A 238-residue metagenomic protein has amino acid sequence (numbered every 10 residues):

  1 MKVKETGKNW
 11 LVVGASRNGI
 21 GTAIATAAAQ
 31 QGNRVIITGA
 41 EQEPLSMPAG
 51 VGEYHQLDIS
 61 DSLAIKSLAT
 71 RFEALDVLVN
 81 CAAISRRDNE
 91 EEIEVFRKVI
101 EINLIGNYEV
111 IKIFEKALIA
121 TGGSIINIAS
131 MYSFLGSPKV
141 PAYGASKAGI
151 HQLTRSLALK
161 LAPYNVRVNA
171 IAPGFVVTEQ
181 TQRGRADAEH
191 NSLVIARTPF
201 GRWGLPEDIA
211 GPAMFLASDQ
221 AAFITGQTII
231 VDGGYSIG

Functional and structural regions predicted by a protein language model:
K2-I36: Canonical Rossmann dinucleotide-binding motif of NAD(H)/NADP(H)-dependent dehydrogenases/reductases, specifically
G19, L135, A213-M214, T225-G238: Short C-terminal tail/terminal secondary-structure segment of NAD(P)H-dependent dehydrogenase/reductase domains
A83-K98, K116, K139-A142, Q182-A186: Conserved mid-core segment of classical short-chain dehydrogenase/reductases
E92-E109, I126, I150, F200: Catalytic Tyr-X3-Lys loop
I102-A120, A158-L159, P163, S218: Amphipathic alpha-helical dimer-interface segment in Rossmann-like NAD(P)H-dependent oxidoreductases
I111, S146, T154: Active-site helix of classical SDR
S130: Residue(s) in the substrate-gating loop at a strand-loop-helix junction that position the organic substrate next
A162-R167, I224-G226: Short, small/polar-rich loop/turn modules that mediate ligand/substrate recognition or access, typified
